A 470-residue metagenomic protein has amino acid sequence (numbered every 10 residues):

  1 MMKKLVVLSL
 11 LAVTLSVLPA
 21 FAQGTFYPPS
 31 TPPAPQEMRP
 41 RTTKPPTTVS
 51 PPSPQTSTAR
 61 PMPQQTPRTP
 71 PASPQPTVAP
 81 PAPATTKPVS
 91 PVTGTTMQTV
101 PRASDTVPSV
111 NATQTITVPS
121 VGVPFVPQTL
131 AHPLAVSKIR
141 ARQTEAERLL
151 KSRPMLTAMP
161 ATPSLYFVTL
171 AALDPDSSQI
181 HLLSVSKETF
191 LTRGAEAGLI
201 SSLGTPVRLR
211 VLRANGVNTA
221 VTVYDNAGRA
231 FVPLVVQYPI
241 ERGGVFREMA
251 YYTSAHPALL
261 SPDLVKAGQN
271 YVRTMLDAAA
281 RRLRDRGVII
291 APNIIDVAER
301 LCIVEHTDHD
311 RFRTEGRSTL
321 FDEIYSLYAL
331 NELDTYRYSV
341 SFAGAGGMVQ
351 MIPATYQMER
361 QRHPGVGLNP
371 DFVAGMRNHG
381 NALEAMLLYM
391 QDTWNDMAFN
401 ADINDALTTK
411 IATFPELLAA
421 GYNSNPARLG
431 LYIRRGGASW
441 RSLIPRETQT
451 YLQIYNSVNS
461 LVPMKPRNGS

Functional and structural regions predicted by a protein language model:
M1-Q23: Gram-negative bacterial Sec-dependent N-terminal signal peptides
L15, P19-F342, M358, V366 (+4 more regions): Cell-wall glycan-active module
G344-G347, Q361: Glycine-centered flexibility motif
G347-Q350, G421: Structural recognition of the beta-strand scaffold that forms the well-ordered cores of secreted hydrolase catalytic
M351, Q361-G365: Short acidic, low-complexity segments enriched in Ser/Thr/Gly/Pro
P353-T355: Amphipathic alpha-helical interface segments
